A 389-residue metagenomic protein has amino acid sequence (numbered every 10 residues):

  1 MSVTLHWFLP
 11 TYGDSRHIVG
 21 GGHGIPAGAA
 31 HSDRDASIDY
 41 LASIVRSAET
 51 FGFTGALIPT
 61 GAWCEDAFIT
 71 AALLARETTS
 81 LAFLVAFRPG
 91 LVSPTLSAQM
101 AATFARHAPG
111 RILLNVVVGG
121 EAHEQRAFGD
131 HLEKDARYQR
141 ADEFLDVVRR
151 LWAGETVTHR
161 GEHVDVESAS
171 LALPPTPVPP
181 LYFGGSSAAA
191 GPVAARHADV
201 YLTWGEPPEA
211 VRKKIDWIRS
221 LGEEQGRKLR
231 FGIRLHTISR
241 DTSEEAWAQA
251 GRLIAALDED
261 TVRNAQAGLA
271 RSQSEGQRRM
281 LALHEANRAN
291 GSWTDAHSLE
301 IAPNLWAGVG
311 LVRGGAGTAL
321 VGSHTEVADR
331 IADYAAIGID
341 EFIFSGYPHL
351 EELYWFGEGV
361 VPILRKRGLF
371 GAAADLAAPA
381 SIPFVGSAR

Functional and structural regions predicted by a protein language model:
M1-S80, T176-P179, V385-S387: N-terminal beta1-alpha1-beta2 module of alpha/beta enzyme domains
S2-G22, A29, F128, K134-P175 (+2 more regions): An alpha-helical appendage that flanks or caps ligand/catalytic pockets
V3-L9, G55-I58, A82-F87, I112-V116 (+4 more regions): Hydrophobic faces of well-ordered beta-strands that scaffold small-molecule active sites in alpha/beta enzyme cores
P10-Y12, G61, A86-G90, V117-E121 (+5 more regions): Active-site beta-loop-alpha junctions enriched in small/polar residues
H31-S47, F183-V193, L320-A335: Short, acidic/polar
A48, G52, L74, F104 (+8 more regions): Conserved, mostly hydrophobic/aromatic
A56-A67, G90-T95, P207-K213, S239 (+2 more regions): Acidic-and-aromatic substrate-binding clefts and catalytic sites of carbohydrate-active enzymes
L91-R106: Glycine-rich anion/phosphate-binding loops
